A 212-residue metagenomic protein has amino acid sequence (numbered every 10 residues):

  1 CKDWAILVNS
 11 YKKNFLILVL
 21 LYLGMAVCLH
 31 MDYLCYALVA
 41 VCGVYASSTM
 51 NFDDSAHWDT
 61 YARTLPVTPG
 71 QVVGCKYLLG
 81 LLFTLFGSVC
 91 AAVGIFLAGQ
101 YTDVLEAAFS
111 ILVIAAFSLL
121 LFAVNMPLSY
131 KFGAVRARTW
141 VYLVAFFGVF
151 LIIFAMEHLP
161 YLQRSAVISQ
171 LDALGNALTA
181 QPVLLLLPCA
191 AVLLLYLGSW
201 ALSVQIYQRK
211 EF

Functional and structural regions predicted by a protein language model:
C1-H57, C75-F212: Hydrophobic alpha-helical transmembrane segments of membrane proteins
T64-T68: Short helix-to-coil transition segments within interhelical loops that connect adjacent transmembrane helices
Q71-V73: Alpha-helix N-cap/helix-start motif at helix boundaries, enriched for small hydrophobics
